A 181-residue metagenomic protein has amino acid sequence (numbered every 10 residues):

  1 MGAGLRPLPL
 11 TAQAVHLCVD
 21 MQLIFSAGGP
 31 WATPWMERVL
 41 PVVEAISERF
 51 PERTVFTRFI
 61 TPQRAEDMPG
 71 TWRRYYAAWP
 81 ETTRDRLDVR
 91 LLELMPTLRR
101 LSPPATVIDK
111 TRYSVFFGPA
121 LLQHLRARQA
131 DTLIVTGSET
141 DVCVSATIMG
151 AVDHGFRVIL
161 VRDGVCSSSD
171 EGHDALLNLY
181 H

Functional and structural regions predicted by a protein language model:
M1-V15, E44-E52, A77-H181: Active-site-adjacent betaalpha module
A12-A14, P30-I60: A short alpha/beta connector and helix-capping loop motif
V15-M21: N-terminal nucleotide-binding beta1-loop-alpha1 segment
M21, R58-F59, R162: A cross-domain feature marking catalytic cores of carbohydrate-active enzymes and several ubiquitous metabolic/repair
Q22-G28: Short acidic, Gly/Ser-rich segments with clustered Asp/Glu that frequently serve as metal-coordination loops in enzyme
I24, T61-A65, C143: Short, active-site-adjacent cap segments at secondary-structure transitions
A32-M36, W72-R73, V152-D153: Glycine-rich, phosphate-binding/catalytic loops in enzymes
R53-T54, F59-A78: Early exported N-terminus immediately downstream of N-terminal targeting peptides
